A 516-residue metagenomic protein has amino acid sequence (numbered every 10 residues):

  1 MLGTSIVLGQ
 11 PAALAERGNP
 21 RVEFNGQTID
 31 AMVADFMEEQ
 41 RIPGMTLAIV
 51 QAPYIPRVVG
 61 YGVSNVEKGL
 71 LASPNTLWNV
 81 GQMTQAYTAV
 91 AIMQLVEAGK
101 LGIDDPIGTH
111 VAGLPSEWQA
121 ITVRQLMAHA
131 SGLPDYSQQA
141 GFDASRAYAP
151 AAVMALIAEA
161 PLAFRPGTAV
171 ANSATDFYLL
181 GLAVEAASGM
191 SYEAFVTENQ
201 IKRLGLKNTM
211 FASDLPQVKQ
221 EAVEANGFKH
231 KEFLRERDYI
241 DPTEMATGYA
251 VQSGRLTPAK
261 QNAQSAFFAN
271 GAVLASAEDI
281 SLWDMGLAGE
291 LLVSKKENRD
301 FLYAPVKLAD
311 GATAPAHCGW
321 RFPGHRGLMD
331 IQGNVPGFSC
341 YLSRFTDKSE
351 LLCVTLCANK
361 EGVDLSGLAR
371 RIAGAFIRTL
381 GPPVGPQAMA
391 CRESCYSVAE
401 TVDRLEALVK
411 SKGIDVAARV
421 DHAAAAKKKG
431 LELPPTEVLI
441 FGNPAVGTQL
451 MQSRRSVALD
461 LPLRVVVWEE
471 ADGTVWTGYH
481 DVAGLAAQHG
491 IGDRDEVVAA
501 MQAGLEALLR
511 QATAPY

Functional and structural regions predicted by a protein language model:
P11-V59, S188, A194-E198, K202 (+2 more regions): Catalytic loop of the DD-peptidase/beta-lactamase superfamily, centered on the K-T-G motif and neighboring
E38-T46, E67-L126, F164-T175, F268-G271 (+1 more regions): Short active-site loop at a secondary-structure junction that contains or immediately precedes the catalytic residue(s)
G44, N79-M83, L95-Q139, E159 (+2 more regions): Active-site helix/loop module of the DD-peptidase/beta-lactamase fold, centered on the serine-lysine SxxK catalytic
G60, N75-L77, S137-Q220, A259-Q261 (+1 more regions): Catalytic-site signature segments of enzymes, centered on catalytic residues
K360-A369, G484-V498: A short acidic/glycine-rich loop-to-helix N-cap element
G385-V416: Terminal, regulation- and interaction-focused segments at domain boundaries
K410-L463, V467: Compact, glycine-rich, soluble single-domain proteins
Q488-Y516: Well-ordered alpha/beta subsegment
